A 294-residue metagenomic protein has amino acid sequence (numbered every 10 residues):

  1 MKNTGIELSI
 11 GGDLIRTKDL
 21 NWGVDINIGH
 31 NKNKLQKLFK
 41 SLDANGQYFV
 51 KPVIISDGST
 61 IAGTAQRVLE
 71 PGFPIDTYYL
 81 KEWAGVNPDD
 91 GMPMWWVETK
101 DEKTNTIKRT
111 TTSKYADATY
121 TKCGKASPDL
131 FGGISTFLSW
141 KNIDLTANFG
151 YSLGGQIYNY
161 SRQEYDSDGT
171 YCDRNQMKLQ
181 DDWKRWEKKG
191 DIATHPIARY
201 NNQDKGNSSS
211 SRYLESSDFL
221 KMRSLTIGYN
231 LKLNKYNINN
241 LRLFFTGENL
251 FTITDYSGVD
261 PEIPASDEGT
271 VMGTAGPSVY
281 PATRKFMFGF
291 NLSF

Functional and structural regions predicted by a protein language model:
M1-K2, I6, D13-G124, E248 (+1 more regions): Conserved small-residue
M1-N3, V50-N87, K184-G190, N207 (+1 more regions): C-terminal beta-signal and terminal closure region of outer-membrane beta-barrel proteins
T4-I10, V24, L130-T136, I143 (+2 more regions): Hydrophobic, lipid-facing positions within transmembrane beta-strands of outer-membrane proteins
G12-L14, I28-K34, W140-N142, Y151-G155 (+4 more regions): Transmembrane beta-strands of outer-membrane beta-barrel pores
K18, N142-T146, N234-K235: Repeated loop/turn-to-beta-strand initiation elements of outer-membrane beta-barrel proteins
W22, H30-V50, G154-K184, I253-I263: Outer-membrane beta-barrel and related beta-rich outer-membrane complex signature in Gram-negative bacteria
V24-I26, A147, L243-F245, F290: Membrane-embedded beta-strand positions of outer-membrane beta-barrel proteins
S152-R242, T246-E248: Extracytoplasmic gating/loop element in the C-terminal half of outer-membrane beta-barrel translocons and assembly
